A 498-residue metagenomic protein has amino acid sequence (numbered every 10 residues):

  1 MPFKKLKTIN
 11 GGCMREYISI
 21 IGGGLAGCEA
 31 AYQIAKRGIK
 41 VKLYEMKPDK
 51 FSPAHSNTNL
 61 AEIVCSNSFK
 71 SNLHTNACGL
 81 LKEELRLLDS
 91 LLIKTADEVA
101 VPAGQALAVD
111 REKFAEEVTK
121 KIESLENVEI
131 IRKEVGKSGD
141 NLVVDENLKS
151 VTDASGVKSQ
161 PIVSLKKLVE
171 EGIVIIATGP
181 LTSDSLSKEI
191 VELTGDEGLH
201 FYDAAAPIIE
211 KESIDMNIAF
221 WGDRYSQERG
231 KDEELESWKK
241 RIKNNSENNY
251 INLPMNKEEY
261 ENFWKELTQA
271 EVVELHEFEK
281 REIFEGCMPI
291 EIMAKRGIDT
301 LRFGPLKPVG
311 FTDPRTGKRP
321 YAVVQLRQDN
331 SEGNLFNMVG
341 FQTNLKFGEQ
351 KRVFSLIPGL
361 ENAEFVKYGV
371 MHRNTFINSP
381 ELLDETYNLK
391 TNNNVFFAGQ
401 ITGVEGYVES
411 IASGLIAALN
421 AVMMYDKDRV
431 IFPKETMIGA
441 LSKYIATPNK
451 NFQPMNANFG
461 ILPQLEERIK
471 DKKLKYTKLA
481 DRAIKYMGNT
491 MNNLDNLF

Functional and structural regions predicted by a protein language model:
M1-C13, D140-E170: Intrinsic disorder/low-complexity segments
R15-A26: Beta1/beta-strand and adjacent pyrophosphate-binding region of the FAD-binding site in flavoprotein oxidoreductases
Y32-K94, E435-I438, S442: N-terminal FAD cofactor-binding segment of flavoenzymes
S56, N72-T119, E123, N127: A conserved beta-strand/loop capping segment in the N-terminal third of enzymes that catalyze redox or closely related
N127-E146, P161-L326, F336-F347, K351-R352: Predominantly flavin-linked oxidoreductase catalytic cores and closely associated redox partners
K137, I401, N420-F498: Glycine- and aromatic-enriched mobile tails/lids
N337-V404, I411-S413, R429-A446, F452-N458 (+1 more regions): A glycine-rich dinucleotide-binding beta-alpha-beta segment and adjacent secondary-structure elements that constitute
E409-M424: An active-site-proximal "capping" alpha-helix that borders the catalytic cofactor pocket
